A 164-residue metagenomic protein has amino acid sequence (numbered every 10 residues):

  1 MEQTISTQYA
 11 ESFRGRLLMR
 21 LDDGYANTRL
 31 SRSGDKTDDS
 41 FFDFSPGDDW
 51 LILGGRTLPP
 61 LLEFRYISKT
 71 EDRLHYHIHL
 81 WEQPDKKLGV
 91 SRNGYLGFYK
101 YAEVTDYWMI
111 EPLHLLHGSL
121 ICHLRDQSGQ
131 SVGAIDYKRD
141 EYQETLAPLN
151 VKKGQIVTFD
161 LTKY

Functional and structural regions predicted by a protein language model:
M1-Y164: Lectin-like carbohydrate-binding module/patch detector with strong preference for beta-trefoil
